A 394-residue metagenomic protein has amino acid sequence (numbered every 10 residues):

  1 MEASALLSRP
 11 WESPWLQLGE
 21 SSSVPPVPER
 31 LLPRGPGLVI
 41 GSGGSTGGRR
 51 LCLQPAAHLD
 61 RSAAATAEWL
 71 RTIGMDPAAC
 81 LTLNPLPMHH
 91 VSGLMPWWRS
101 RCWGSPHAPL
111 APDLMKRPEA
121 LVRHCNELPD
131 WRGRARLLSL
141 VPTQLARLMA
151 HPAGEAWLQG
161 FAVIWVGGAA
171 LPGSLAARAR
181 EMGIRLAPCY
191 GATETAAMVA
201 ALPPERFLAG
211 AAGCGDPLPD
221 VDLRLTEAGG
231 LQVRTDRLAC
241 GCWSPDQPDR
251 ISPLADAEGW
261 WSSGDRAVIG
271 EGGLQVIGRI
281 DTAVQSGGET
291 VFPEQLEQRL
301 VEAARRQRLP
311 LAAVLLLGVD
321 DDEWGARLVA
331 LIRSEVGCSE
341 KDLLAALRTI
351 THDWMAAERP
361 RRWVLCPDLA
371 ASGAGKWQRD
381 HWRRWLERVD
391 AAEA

Functional and structural regions predicted by a protein language model:
P10-P36, R61-A63: Flexible, low-complexity linker/hinge segments
V24-G41, I73-L81: Conserved pre-ATP/AMP-binding loop-to-beta segment of ANL
P36-C52, T193: Conserved adenylation A10 loop of the ANL superfamily
L53-A64, E68-W69, L81-R147, A187: AMP-binding/adenylate-forming
A150-L208: Gly/Ser/Thr-rich phosphate-binding loop
D216-P217, T226-E258, R279, E289-V291: Conserved ATP/PPi-binding loop(s) of AMP-dependent carboxylate-activating enzymes
T235, G259, G264-E358: AMP-binding/adenylate-forming catalytic core of the ANL superfamily
L317-V319, V329-R333, A346-A394: Conserved C-terminal "lid"/linker of ANL adenylate-forming enzymes
